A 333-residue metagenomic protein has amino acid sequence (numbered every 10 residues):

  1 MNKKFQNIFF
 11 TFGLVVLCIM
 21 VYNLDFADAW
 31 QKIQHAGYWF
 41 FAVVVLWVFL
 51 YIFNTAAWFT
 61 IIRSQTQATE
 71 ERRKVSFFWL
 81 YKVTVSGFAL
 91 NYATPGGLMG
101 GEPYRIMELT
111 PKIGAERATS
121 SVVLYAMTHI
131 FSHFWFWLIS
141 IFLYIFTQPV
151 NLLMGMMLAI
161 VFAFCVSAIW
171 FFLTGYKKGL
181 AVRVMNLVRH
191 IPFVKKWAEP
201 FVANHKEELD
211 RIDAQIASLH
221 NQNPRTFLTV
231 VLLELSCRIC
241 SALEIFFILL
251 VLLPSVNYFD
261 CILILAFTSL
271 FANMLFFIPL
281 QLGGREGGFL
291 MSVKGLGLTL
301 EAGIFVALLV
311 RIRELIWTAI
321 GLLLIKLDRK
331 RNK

Functional and structural regions predicted by a protein language model:
M1-V85, N151-N273, F305-V306, R313-K333: Predominantly cytoplasmic-facing regulatory/coupling regions of multi-pass membrane proteins
G37-F40, W135, G288: Membrane-embedded alpha-helical segments of multi-pass membrane proteins, especially the transmembrane helices
R63-S64, Y92, P111, F142-I145 (+3 more regions): Transmembrane helix-loop junction
K74-F78, G101, K112-M127, L298-L309: Membrane-interface alpha-helices at helix entry/exit sites of multi-pass transporters
V85-P103, K196-E199: Short intracellular "coupling" helices and adjacent cytoplasmic loop segments at the cytosolic face of multi-pass
S86, L90-T94, R117-F142, V161-A163 (+2 more regions): Membrane-embedded alpha-helical segments of transport systems, primarily multispan ion/solute transporters
A89-G96, V251, A266-L282, E286: Transmembrane alpha-helix interface/packing and boundary motifs in multi-pass membrane proteins, characterized by
G97-T110, F277-G295: Re-entrant/interfacial helical elements at transmembrane boundaries that shape and gate the permeation pathway
